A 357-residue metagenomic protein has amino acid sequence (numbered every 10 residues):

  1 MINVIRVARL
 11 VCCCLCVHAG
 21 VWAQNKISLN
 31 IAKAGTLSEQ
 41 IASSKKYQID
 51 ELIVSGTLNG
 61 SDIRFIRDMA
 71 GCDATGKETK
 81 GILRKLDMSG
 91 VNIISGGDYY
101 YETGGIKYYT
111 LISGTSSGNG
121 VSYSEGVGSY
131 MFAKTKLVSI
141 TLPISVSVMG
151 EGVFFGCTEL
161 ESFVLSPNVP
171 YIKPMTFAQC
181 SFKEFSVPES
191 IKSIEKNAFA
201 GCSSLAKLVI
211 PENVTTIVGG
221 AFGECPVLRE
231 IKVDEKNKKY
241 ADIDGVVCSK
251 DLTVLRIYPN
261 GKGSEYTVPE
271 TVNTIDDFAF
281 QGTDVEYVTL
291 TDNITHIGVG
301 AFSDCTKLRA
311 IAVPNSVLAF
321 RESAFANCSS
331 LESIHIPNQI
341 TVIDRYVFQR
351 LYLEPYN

Functional and structural regions predicted by a protein language model:
M1, W22-S28, A32-A42, G60 (+2 more regions): Residue-level recognition of alpha-helix boundary/capping or hinge positions
M1-N25: Bacterial Sec-dependent N-terminal signal peptides
L10-C14, F155, A178, A200 (+3 more regions): Secreted/extracellular small peptides and ectodomain modules produced from precursors
N25-A32, D50-L58, G76, G81-D98 (+12 more regions): Structural signature of tandem-repeat unit edges
G35-K45, S61-G71, G152, N197 (+3 more regions): Short, T/G/N/S-enriched strand-turn elements that build extracellular solenoid repeat scaffolds
T36, F65, V127, T274-A279: Well-ordered alpha-helical segments embedded in enzymatic catalytic cores
I66-C72, Y100-I106: A structural signal for leucine-rich repeat
G128-Y130, G150-V153, K173-T176, E195-A198 (+6 more regions): Consensus positions within tandem repeat domains that build extended binding/scaffold surfaces
